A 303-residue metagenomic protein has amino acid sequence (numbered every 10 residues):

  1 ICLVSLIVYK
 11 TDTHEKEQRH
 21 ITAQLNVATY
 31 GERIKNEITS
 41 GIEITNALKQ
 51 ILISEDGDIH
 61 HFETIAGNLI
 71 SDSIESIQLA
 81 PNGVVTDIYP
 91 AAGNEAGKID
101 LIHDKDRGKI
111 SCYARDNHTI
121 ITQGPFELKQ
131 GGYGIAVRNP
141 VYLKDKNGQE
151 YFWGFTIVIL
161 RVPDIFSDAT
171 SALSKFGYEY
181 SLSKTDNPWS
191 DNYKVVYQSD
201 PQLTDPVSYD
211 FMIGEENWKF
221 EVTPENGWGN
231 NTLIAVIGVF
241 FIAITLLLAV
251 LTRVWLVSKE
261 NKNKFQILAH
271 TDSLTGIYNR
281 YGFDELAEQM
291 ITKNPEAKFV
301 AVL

Functional and structural regions predicted by a protein language model:
C2-G57: Juxtamembrane extracytoplasmic/periplasmic/luminal helical "stalk" adjacent to the first N-terminal
S5-D12, P201-K259: N-terminal membrane insertion elements
K16-I21, V254-H270: Cytosolic signal-transmission helices at domain junctions
N46, Q78, F299-L303: Active-site-flanking beta-strand signature of metal-NTP-handling nucleotidyl enzymes and homologous cyclase-like
I53-N217: Intrinsically disordered, low-complexity polar/acidic regions
W153-G154, W218, G282, K298-F299: Short beta-strand edge/capping elements of PAS-family sensory modules
Q266-E285: Conserved nucleotide-binding and Mg2+-coordinating catalytic segments in signaling enzymes
D284-L303: Active-site-proximal structural segments of metal-dependent nucleotidyl cyclase/transferase enzymes
